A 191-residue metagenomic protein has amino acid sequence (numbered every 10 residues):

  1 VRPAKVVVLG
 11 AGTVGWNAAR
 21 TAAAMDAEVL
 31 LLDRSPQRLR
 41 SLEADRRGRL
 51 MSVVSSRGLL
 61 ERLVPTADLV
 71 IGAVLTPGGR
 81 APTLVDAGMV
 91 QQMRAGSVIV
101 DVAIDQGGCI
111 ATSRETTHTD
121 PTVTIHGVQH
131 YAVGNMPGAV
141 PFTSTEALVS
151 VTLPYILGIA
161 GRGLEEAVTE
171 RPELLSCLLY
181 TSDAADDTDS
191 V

Functional and structural regions predicted by a protein language model:
V1-A67, G72: Glycine-rich phosphate/diphosphate-binding loop of Rossmann-like nucleotide-binding domains
T66, G79-A95: Rossmann-fold NAD(P) dinucleotide-binding segment
P77-V85, C109-R114: Glycine/threonine-rich flexible loop motifs
M89, M93-H130: Rossmann-fold NAD(P)-binding glycine/threonine-rich loop
V140-V149: A conserved FAD-binding loop/helix module that cradles the flavin
L153-G163: Internal hydrophobic alpha-helix adjacent to the cofactor/substrate pocket in enzyme cavities
G161-L174: Flexible, glycine/charged-enriched surface loops at secondary-structure junctions
Y180-D187: Conserved small/polar residues in nucleotide/adenosyl-binding loops
